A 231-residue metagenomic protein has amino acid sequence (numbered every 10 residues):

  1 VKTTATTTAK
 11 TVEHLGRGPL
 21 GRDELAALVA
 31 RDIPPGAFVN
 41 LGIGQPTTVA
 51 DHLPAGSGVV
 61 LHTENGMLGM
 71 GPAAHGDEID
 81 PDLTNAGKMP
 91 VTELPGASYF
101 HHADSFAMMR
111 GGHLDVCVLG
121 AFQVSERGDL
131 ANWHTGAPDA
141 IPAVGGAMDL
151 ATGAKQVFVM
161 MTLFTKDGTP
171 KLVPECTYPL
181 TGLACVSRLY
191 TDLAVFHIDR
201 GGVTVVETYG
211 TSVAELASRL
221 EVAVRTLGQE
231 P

Functional and structural regions predicted by a protein language model:
V1-F38, T47, D51-V59: N-terminal glycine-/serine-/threonine-rich phosphate-binding loop
V1-T4, T8-E13, R17, G21-E24 (+1 more regions): Conserved phosphate- and dinucleotide-binding cores of soluble alpha/beta proteins, encompassing both enzyme active
G44-P46, N65-M67, F122-Q123: Short, ordered loop/turn segments at secondary-structure junctions
T48-D51, L68-P72, E126-R127: Short active-site-adjacent helix-start/loop capping segments
G58-V60, P72-G76: Glycine-rich phosphate/diphosphate-binding loop of Rossmann-like nucleotide-binding domains
V60-G69, F158-T162: Short internal beta-strands
